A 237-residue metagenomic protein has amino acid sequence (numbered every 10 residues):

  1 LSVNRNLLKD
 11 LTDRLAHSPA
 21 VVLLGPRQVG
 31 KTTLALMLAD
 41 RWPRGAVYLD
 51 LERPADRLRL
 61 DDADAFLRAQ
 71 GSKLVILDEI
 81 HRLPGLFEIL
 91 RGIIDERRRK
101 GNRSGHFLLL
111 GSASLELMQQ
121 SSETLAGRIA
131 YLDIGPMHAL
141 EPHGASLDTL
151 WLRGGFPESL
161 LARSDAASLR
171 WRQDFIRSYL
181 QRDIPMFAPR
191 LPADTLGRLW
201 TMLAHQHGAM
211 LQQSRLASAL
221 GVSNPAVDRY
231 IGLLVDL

Functional and structural regions predicted by a protein language model:
L1-L15: Pre-Walker A adenine-sensing motif
L23: Hydrophobic anchor at the beta1->P-loop junction of P-loop NTPases
P26: P-loop (Walker A) phosphate-binding loop of NTP-binding proteins
K31: Conserved lysine of the Walker
L34, L38: Hydrophobic positions on the alpha1 helix immediately C-terminal to the Walker A/P-loop
F87-L115, S122-E123: Conserved catalytic/switch belt of AAA+ P-loop NTPases
L115-A130, A145-S146: Short regulatory helix/loop adjacent to the ATP-binding pocket of P-loop NTPases
G135-L237: Interdomain hinge/linker elements that couple catalytic modules in large macromolecular machines
